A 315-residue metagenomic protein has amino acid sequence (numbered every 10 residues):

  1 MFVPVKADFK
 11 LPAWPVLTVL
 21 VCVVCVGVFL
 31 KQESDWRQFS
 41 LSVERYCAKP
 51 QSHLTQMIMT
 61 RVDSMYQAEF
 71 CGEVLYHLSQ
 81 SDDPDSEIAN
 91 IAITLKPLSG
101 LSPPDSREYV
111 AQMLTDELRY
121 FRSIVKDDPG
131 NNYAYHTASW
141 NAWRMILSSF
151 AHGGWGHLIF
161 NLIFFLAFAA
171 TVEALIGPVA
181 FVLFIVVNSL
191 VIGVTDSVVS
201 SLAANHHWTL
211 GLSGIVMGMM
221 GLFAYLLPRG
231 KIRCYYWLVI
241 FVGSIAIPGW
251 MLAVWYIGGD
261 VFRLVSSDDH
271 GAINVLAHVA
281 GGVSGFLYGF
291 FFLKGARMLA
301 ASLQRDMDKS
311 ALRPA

Functional and structural regions predicted by a protein language model:
M1-A315: A detector for small-residue-rich transmembrane helices and their helix-helix packing motifs
